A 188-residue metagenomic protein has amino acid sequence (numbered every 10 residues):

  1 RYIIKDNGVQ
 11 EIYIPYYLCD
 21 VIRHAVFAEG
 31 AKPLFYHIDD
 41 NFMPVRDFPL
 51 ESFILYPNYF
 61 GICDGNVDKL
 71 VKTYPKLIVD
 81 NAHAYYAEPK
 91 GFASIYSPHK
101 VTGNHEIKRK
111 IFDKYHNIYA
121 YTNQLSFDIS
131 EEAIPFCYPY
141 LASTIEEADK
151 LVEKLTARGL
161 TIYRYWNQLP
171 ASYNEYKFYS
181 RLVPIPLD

Functional and structural regions predicted by a protein language model:
R1-V9, E29, P49-L50, G103-E106 (+1 more regions): Conserved PLP-binding active-site segment in aminotransferase class I/II-type PLP enzymes
Y2-I12, L50-I54, F127-F136: Long, low-complexity, intrinsically disordered polar/charged segments
I3, V21-V26, G65-T73: A short acidic, amphipathic alpha-helical/loop segment
K5-P49: Conserved PLP-anchoring active-site segment centered on the Schiff-base-forming lysine
I12-P15, F35, F53-Y56, P75-H83 (+5 more regions): Short, hydrophobic beta-strand segments that form beta-sheet elements in well-ordered domains
L18, L55-N58, H99-D188: PLP-dependent aminotransferase class I/II
A31, P75, L160: Short glycine/serine/threonine/alanine-rich loop segments
D40-Y96, K100: Active-site phosphate-binding strand-loop segment of PLP-dependent enzymes
